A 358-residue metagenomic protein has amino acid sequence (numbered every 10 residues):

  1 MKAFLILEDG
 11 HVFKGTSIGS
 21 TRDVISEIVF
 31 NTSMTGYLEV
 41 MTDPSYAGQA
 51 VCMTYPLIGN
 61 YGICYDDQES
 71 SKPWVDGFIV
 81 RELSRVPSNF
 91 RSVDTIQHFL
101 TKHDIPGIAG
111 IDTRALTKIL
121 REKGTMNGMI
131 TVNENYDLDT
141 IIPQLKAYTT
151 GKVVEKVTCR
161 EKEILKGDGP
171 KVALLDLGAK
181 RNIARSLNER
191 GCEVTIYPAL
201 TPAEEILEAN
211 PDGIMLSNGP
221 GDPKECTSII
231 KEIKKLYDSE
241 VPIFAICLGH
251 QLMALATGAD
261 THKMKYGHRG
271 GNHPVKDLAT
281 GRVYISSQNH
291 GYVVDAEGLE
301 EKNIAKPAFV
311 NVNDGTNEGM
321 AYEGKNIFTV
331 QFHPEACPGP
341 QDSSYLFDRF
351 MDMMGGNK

Functional and structural regions predicted by a protein language model:
M1-E204, E208-A209, P223, C337 (+1 more regions): RNA-binding accessory domains that recognize and position tRNA/RNA substrates
P106, K171, P242-F244, D260 (+1 more regions): Proline-centered loop/turn at the N-terminus of a beta-strand
D112, C247, H290, H333: Active-site glycine-centered loops adjacent to acidic/histidine catalytic or metal-binding residues that shape
G167-V172, T280-V283, Y322-I327: Beta-strand-turn-beta hairpins that frame and shape the catalytic cleft of phosphate-ester-processing enzymes
M215: N-terminal Rossmann-like NAD(P) cofactor-binding module of classical short-chain dehydrogenase/reductase
N218-I285, G291-A296, G339-R349, M353-M354: Cysteine-nucleophile active-site neighborhood
R282-G324, K358: Catalytic beta-strand/loop cores that center a nucleophilic Ser/Cys/Thr and support acyl-enzyme chemistry
G319-K358: A glycine-centered loop/beta-turn motif at secondary-structure junctions
